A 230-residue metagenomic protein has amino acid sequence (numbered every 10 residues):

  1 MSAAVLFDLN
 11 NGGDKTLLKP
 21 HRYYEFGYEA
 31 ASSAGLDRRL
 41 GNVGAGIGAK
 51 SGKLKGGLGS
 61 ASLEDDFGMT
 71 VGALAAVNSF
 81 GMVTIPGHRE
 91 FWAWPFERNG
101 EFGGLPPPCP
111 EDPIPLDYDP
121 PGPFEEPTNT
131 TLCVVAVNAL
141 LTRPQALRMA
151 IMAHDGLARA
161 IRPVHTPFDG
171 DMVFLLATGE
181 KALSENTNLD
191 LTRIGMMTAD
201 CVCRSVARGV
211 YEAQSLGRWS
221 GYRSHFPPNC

Functional and structural regions predicted by a protein language model:
M1-C230: A structural signal for small-residue-enriched, beta-sheet-centric alpha/beta enzyme cores and oligomeric scaffold folds
